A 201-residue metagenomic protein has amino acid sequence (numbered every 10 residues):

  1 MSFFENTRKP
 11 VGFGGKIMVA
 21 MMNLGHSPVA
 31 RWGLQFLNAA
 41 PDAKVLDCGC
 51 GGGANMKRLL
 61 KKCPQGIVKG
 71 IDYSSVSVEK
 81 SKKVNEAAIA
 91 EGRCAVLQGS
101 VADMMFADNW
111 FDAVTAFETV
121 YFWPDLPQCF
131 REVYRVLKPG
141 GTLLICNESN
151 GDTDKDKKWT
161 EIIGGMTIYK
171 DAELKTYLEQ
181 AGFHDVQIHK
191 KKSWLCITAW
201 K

Functional and structural regions predicted by a protein language model:
P10-N23, T142-T198: C-terminal alpha-helical "lid/dimerization" subdomain adjacent to the S-adenosyl-L-methionine
L24-A43, R58: Conserved alpha-helix/loop element of class I SAM-dependent methyltransferases that forms part of the SAM/SAH-binding
L37-A39, K62-C63, A88, L137: A generic alpha-to-beta junction signature in SAM-dependent methyltransferases
D42, L137-T142: Short glycine-dipeptide loop
K44-D103: Class I SAM-dependent methyltransferase SAM/SAH-binding core
A102-A113: A short acidic, Gly/Pro-enriched loop at the edge of an enzyme's catalytic core that lines a small-molecule cofactor
A113-D125: A short SAM/SAH-binding and catalytic strip from SAM-dependent methyltransferases
P127-P139: A short glycine-rich, Lys/Arg-flanked "PGG" loop and its adjoining helix->strand segment in the class I
